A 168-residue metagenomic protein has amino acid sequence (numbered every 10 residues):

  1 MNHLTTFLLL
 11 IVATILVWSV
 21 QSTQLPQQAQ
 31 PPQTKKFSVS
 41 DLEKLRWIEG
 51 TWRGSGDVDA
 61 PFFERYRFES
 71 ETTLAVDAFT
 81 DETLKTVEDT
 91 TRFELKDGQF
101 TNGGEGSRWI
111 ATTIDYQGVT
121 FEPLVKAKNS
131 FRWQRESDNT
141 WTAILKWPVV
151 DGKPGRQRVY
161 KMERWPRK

Functional and structural regions predicted by a protein language model:
M1-L8: Bacterial N-terminal signal peptides that target proteins for export
L8-I11, E49, P61, E88 (+1 more regions): Short beta-strand-initiation
A13-Q30: Bacterial Sec-dependent signal peptides at the C-terminal "C-region" and cleavage site
P31-S38, G98-Q99, G103-K168: Beta-sheet ligand-binding and adhesion/scaffold domains
K36-T51: N-terminal helix-cap/turn-to-beta initiation motif at the start of protein domains
V39, G54-K126: Central antiparallel beta-sheet cores of small beta-barrel/beta-sandwich binding domains
G50, E64, V76, W141-A143 (+1 more regions): Hydrophobic residues positioned within well-ordered beta-strands of beta-sheet architectures
